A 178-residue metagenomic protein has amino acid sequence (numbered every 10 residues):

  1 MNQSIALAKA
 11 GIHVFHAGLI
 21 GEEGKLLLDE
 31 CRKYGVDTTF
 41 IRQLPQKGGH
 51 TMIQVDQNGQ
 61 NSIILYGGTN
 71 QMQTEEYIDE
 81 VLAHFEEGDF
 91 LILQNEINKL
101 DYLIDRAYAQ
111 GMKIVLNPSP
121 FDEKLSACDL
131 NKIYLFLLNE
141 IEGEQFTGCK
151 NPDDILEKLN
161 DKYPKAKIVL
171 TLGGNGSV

Functional and structural regions predicted by a protein language model:
M1-H50: Substrate-binding N-lobe of the ribokinase-like
I5, H50-Q54, S62, G176-V178: Short beta-strand scaffold segments in enzyme catalytic cores
H16, I41-Q43, I53-F90: Conserved phosphate-binding/catalytic loop of the ribokinase/pfkB sugar-kinase fold
I20-E22, N95-L100, P118-D122: Short beta->alpha connector loops
Y77-V81, K99-Y102, E123-S126, D154-I155: Short acidic active-site motifs
E86, D101-I114: Glycosyltransferases and closely related glycan-assembly transferases that use nucleotide-activated donors
Y108-V115, S119-V178: Conserved phosphate/ATP/ADP-binding segment of small-molecule kinases
